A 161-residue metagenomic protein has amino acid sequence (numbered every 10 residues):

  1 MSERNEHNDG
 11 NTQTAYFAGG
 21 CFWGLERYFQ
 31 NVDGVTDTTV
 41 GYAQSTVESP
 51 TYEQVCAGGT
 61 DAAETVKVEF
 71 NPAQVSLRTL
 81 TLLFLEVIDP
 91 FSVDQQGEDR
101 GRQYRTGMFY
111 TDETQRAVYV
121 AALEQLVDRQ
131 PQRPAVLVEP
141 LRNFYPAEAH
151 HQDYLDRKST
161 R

Functional and structural regions predicted by a protein language model:
M1-R161: Flexible coil/turn and secondary-structure edge motifs
